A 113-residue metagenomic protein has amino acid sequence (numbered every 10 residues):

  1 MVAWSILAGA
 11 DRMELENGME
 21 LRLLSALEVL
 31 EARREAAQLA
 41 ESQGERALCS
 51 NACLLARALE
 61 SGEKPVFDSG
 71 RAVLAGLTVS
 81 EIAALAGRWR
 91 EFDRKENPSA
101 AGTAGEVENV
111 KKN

Functional and structural regions predicted by a protein language model:
M1-A10: Extended acidic low-complexity intrinsically disordered regions
G9, M19-N113: Short, surface-exposed, charged amphipathic helix/loop patches that serve as local interaction elements
E14-L15: A general beta-strand register signal
